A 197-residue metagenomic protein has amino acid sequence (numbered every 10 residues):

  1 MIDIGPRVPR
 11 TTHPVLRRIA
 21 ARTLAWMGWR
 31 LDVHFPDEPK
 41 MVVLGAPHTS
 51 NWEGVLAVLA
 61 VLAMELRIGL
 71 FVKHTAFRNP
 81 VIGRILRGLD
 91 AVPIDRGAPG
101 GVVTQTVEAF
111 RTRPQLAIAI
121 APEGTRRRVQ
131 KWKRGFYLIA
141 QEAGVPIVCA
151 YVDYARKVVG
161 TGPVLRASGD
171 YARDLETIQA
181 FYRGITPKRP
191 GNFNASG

Functional and structural regions predicted by a protein language model:
I4-P9, R17, A25-G184, R189-G197: Soluble catalytic domains of membrane acyltransferases
